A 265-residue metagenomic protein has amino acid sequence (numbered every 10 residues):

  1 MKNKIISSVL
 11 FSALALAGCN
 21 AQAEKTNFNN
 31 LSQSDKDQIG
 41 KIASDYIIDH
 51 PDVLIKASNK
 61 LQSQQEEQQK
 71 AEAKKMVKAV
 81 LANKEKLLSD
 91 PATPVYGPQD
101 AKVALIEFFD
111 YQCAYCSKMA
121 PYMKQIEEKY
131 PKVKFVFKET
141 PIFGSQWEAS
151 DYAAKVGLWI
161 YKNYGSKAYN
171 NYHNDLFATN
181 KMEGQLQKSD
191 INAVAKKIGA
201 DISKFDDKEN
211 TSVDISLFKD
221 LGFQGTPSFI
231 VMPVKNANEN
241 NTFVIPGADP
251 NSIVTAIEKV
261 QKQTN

Functional and structural regions predicted by a protein language model:
K2-S12, L16, N20-E24, P98-F137: Gly/lys/ser-thr-rich phosphate-binding loops in alpha/beta enzymes that coordinate phosphoanhydride or phosphate groups
K2-S8, L14, G18-N83: N-terminal targeting signals for export/organelle localization
I6, E24-S32, K36, N192-N265: C-terminal cap of thioredoxin/glutaredoxin-like
T26-Q33, I42-D45, S63, F108-Q112 (+5 more regions): Second-shell loop/turn segments in exported
I39, A43, H50, A57 (+10 more regions): Stable alpha-helical elements in mature extracytoplasmic
A43-I47, P51, S58-L61, Q65 (+8 more regions): Sec/Tat-exported extracytoplasmic proteins
E85-V103: A short beta-strand-turn-helix
I106, Y111, S117-K196, K219-Q224: Structural alpha/beta surface segment adjacent to cysteine/selenocysteine redox centers across thiol/disulfide enzymes
